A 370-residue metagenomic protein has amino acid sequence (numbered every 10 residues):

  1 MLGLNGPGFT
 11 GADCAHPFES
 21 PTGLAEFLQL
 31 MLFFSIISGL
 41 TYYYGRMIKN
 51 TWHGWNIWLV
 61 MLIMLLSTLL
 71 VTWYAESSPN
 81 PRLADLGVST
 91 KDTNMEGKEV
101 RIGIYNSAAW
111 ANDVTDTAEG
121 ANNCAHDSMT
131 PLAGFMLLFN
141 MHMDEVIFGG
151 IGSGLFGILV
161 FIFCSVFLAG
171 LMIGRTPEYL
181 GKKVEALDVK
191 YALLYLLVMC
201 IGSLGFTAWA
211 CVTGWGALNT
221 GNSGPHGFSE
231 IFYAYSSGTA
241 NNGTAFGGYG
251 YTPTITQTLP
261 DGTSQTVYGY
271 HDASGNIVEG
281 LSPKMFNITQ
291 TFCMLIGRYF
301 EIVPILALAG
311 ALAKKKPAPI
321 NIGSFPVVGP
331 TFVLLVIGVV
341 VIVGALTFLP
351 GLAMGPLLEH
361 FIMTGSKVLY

Functional and structural regions predicted by a protein language model:
M1-Y370: Membrane-proximal intracellular helices of multi-pass ion channels
